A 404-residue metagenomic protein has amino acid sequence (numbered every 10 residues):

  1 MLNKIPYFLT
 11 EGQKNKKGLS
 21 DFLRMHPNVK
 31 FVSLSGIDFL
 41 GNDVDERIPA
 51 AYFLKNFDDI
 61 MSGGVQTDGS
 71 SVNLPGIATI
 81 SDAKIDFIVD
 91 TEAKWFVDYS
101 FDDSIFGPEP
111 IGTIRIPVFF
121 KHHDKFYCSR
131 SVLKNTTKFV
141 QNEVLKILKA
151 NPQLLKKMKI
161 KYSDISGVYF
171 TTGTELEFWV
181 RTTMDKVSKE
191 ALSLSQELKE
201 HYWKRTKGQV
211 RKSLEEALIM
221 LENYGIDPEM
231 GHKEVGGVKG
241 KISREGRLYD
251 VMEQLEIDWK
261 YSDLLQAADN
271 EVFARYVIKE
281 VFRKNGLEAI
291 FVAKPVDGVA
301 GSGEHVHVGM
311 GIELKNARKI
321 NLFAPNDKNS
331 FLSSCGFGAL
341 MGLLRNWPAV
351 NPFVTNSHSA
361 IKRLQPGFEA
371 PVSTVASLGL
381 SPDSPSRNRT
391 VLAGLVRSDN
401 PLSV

Functional and structural regions predicted by a protein language model:
M1-G237, K241, Y261-Y276: ATP/Mg2+-dependent ligation/transfer catalytic cores
G107-P108, N151-Y162, R244-L248, E313-K319 (+1 more regions): Intrinsically disordered, low-complexity coil segments
K199, Y249-A268, V272-V404: Loop-rich catalytic cores of soluble enzymes, especially ATP-dependent carboxylate-amine ligases and other
V235-V238, I242-Q254: A short mid-domain helix/strand-loop element embedded in enzyme catalytic domains that forms or borders the active-site
